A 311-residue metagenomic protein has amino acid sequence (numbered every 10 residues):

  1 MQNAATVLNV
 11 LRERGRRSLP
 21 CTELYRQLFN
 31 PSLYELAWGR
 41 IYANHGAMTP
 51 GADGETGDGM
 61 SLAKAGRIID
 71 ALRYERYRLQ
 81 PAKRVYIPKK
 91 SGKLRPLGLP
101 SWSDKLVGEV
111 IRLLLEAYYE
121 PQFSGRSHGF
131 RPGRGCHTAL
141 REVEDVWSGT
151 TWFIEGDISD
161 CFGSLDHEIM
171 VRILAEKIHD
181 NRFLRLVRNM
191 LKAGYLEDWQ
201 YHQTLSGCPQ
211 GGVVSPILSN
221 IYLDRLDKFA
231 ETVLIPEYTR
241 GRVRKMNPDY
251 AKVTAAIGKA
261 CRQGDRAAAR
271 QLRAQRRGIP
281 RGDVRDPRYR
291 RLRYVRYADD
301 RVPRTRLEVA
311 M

Functional and structural regions predicted by a protein language model:
M1-M311: Non-catalytic terminal/accessory segments
